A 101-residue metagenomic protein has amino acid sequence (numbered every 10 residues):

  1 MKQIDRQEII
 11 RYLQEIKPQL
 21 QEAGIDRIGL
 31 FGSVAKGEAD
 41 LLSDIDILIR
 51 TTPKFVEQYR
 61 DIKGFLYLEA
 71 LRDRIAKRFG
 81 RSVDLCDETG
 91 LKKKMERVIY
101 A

Functional and structural regions predicted by a protein language model:
M1-R27, A35-L41, P53-A101: Catalytic core of pol beta-like nucleotidyltransferases
L30: Conserved histidines in hydrophobic membrane contexts and catalytic metal-binding motifs
S43-I45: Change "...and in nucleic-acid phosphodiester-cleaving endonucleases..." to "...and in nucleic-acid processing enzymes
L48-R50: Short hydrophobic/aromatic beta-strand micro-patches that form the beta-sheet surface supporting nucleotide- or nucleic
